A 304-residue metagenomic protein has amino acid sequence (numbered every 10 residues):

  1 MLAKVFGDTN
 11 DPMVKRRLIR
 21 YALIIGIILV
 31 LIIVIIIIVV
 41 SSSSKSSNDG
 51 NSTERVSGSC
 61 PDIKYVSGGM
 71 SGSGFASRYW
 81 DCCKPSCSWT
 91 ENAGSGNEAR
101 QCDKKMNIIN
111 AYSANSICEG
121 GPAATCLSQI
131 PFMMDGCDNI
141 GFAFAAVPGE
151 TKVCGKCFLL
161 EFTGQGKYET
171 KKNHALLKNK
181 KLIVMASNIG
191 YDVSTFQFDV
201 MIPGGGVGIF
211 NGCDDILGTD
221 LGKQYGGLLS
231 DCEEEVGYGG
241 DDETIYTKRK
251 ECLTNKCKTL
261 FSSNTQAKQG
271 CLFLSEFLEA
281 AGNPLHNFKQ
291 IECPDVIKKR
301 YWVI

Functional and structural regions predicted by a protein language model:
L2-G7, Y21-A22, V39-I304: Mature exported/compartmentalized surface modules and terminal targeting/interaction regions
G7-D8, M13: Long, compositionally biased intrinsically disordered terminal regions
K15-S43: Single-pass alpha-helical membrane anchors
